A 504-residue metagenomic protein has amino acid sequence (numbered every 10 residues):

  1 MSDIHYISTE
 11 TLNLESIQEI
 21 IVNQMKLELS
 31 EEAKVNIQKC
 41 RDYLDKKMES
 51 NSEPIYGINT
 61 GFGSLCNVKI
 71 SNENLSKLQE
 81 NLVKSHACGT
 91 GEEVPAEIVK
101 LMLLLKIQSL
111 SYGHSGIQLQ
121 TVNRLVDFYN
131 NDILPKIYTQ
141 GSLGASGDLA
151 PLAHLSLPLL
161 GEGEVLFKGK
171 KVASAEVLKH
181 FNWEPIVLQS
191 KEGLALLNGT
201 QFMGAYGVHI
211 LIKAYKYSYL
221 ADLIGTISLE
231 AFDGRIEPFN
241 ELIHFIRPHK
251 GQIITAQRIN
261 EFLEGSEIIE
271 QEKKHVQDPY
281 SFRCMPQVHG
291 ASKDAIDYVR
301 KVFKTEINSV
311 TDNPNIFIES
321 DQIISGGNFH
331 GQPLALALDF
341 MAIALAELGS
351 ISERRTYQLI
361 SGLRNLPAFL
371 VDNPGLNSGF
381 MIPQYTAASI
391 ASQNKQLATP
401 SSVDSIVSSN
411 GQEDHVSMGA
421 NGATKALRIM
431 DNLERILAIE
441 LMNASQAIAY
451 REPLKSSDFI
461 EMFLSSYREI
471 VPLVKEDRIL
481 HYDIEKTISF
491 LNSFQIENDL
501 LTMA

Functional and structural regions predicted by a protein language model:
S2-M25, L29-N36, C40-Y43, M48-N51 (+1 more regions): C-terminal auxiliary extensions adjacent to catalytic cores
S2-S52, Q79-Y138, L229, H244: Glycine-rich, flexible loop motifs
Y56-I70, N74-L78, S85-L110, Y138-L160 (+2 more regions): FAD-binding core of FAD-dependent oxidoreductases, characterized by glycine-rich FAD pyrophosphate-binding loops
N74-K77, T121, A214-K216: Short, low-complexity, polar/charged sequence segments that are solvent-exposed and flexible
L104, Y112-L134, L143-L152, L157 (+1 more regions): Well-ordered mid-protein domain cores that form the structural environment of catalytic cofactors
I137-S142, E319-I323: Cysteine-centered functional microenvironments
